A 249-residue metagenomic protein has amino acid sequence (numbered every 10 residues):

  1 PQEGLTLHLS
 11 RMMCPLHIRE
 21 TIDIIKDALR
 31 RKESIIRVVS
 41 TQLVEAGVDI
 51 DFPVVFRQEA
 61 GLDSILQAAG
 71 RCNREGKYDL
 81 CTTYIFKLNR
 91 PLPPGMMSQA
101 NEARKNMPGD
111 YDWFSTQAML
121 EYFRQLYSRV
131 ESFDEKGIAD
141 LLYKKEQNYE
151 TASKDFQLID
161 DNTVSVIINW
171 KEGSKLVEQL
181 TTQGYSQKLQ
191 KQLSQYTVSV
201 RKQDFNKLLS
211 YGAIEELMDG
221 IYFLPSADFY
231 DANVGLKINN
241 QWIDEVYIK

Functional and structural regions predicted by a protein language model:
P1-I22, K26-A28, A60-L62, L66-K249: C-terminal helicase lobe and adjacent C-terminal extensions/tails of nucleic-acid helicase motors
Q2-L5, V48-V54: Short, surface-exposed connector motifs at secondary-structure boundaries
T6, I35, S40-T41, I50 (+1 more regions): Sparse, context-dependent recognition of short Cys/His-centered cofactor- or disulfide-binding micro-motifs
A28-E45, F56-R57: Conserved two-lobed SF2 helicase motor
I35, F52, D161-S165: Short, surface-exposed beta-edge/turn micro-motifs
R37-D51, Q67-E75: SF2 helicase motor core recognition
